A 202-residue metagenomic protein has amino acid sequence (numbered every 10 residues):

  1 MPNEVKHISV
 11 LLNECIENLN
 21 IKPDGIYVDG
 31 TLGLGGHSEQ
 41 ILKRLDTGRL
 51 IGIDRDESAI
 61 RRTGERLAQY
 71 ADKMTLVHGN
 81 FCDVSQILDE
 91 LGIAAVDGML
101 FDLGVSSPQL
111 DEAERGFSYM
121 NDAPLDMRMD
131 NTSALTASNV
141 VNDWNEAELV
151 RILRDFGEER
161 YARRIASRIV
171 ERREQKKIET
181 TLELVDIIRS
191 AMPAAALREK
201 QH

Functional and structural regions predicted by a protein language model:
M1-H202: S-adenosyl-L-methionine-dependent methyltransferase catalytic core, i.e., the SAM/SAH-binding region
